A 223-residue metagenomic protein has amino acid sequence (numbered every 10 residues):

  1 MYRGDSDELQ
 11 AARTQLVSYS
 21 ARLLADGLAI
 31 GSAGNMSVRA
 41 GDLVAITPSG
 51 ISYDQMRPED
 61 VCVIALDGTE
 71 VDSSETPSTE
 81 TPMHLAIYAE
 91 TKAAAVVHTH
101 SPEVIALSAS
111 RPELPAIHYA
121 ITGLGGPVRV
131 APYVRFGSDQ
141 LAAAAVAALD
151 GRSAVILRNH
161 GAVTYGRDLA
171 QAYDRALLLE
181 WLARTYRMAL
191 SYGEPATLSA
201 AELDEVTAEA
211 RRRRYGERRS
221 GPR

Functional and structural regions predicted by a protein language model:
M1-R223: Glycine-rich flexible loops
